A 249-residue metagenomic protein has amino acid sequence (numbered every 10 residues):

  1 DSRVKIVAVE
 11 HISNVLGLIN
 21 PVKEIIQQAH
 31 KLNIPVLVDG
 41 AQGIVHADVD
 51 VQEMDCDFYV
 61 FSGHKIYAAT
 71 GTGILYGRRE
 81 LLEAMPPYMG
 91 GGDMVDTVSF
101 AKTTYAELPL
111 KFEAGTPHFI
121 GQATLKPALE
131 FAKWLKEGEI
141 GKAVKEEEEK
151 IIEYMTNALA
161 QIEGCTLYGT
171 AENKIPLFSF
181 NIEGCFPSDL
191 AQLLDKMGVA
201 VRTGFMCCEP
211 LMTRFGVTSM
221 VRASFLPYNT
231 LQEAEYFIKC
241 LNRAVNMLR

Functional and structural regions predicted by a protein language model:
D1-R249: Pyridoxal 5′-phosphate
